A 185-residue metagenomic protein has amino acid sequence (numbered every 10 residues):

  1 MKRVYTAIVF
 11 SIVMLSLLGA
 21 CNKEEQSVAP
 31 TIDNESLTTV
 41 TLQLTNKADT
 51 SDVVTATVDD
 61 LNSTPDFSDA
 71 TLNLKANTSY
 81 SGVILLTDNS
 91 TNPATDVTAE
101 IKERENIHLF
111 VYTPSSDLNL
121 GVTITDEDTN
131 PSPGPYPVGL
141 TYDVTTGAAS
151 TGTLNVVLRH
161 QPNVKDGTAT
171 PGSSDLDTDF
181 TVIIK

Functional and structural regions predicted by a protein language model:
M1-I8: Bacterial N-terminal signal peptides that target proteins for export
R3, M14-T41: Bacterial Sec-dependent N-terminal signal peptides
T31-D33, S68-A76, P171: Short, solvent-exposed beta-strand/turn "edge" segments of beta-rich domains on protein surfaces
T38-L44, I101-S116: Extended low-complexity, serine/threonine- and proline-enriched intrinsically disordered segments
D49-K75: N-terminal edge beta-strand
D49-S51, D88-D96, Q161-G167: Short acidic/polar inter-strand loop motif in beta-rich domains
T78-G82: Short beta-strand segments enriched for Tyr within beta-sheet-rich domains, predominantly fibronectin type III
P114-G172, D179-K185: Helix-rich interaction surfaces within compact, conserved domain-sized segments that mediate assembly or partner
